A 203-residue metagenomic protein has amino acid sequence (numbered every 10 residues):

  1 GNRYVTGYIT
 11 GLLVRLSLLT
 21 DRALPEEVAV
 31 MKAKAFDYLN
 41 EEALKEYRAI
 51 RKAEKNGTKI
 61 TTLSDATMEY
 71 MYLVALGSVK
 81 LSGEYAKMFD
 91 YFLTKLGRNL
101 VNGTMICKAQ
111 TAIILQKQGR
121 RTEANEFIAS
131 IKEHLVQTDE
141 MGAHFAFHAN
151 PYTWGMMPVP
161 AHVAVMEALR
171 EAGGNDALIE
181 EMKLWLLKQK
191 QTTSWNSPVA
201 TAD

Functional and structural regions predicted by a protein language model:
G1-D203: Large, well-folded core regions of big proteins
